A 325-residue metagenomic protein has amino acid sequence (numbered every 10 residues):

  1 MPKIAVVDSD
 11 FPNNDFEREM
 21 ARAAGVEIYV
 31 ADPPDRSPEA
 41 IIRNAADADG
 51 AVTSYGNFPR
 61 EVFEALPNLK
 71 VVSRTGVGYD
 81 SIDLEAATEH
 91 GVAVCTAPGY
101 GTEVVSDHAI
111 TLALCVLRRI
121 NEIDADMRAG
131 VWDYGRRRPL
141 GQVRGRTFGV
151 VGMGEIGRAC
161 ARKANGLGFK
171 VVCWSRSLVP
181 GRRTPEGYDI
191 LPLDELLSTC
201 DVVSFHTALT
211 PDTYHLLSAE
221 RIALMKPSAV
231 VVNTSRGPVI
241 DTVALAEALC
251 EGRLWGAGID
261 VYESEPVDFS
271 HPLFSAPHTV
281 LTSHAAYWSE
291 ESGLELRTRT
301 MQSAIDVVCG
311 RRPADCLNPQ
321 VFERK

Functional and structural regions predicted by a protein language model:
M1-A48, V308, R324-K325: N-terminal glycine-/charge-rich "phosphate-binding" loop or analogous flexible N-terminal tail
D8, D47-M127, L140: Phosphate/diphosphate ligand-binding glycine-rich loop within oxidoreductases
D8, Y55, G76, F205-T207 (+2 more regions): Glycine-rich, N-terminal phosphate-binding loop of Rossmann-like dinucleotide-binding domains
V30-D32, T75-G76, V92-E103, S175 (+3 more regions): Short beta->alpha connector loops at strand-helix junctions that form conserved, small/polar/Pro-enriched
R60-F63, S177-P272: Rossmann-like adenosine-cofactor binding region
H90, P98-T147, A159-R162, G166 (+3 more regions): Phosphate-binding beta-alpha-beta segment of Rossmann-like dinucleotide-binding domains, i.e., the NAD(P)
V94, S228-K325: Rossmann-like dinucleotide-binding domain for NAD(H)/NADP(H)
M153-G154: Glycine-rich Rossmann-fold phosphate-binding loop(s) that bind the pyrophosphate of adenine dinucleotide cofactors
